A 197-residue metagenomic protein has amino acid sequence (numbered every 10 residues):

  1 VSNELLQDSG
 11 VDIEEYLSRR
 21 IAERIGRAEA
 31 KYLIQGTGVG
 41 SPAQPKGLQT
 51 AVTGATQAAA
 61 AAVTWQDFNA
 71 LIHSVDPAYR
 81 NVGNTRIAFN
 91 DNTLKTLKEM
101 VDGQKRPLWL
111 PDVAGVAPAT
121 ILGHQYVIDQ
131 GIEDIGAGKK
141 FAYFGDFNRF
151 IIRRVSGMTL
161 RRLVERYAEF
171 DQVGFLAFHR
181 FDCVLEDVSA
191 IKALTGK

Functional and structural regions predicted by a protein language model:
V1-K197: Structured, hydrophobic secondary-structure cores that serve as assembly/anchoring elements
